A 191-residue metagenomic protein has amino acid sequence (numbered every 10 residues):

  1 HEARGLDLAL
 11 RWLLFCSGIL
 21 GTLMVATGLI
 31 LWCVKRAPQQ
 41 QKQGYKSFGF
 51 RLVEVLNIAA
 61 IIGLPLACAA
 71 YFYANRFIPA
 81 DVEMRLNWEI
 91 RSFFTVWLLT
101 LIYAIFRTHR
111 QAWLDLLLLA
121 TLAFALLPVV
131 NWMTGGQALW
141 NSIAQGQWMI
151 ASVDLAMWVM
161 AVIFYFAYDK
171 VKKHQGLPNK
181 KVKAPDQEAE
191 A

Functional and structural regions predicted by a protein language model:
H1-A191: Conserved histidines in hydrophobic membrane contexts and catalytic metal-binding motifs
